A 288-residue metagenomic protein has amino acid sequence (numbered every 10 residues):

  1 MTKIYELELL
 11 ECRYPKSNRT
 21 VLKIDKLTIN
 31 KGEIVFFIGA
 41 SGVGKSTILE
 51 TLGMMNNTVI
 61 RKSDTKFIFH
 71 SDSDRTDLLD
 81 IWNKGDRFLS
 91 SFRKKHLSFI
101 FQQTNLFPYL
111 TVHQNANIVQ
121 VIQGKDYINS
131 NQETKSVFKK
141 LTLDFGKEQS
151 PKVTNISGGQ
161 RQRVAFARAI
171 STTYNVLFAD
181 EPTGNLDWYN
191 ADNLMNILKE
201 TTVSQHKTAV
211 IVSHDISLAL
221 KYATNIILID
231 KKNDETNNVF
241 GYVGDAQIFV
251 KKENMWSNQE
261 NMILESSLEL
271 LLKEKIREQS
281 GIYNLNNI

Functional and structural regions predicted by a protein language model:
K66-S91: ABC ATPase NBD Q-loop/coupling interface
L110-N117: Short coil-to-helix segment of the ABC ATPase nucleotide-binding domain corresponding to the Q-loop/switch region
N117, N129-K147: Conserved ABC ATPase "signature" region
K152-I156, Q160: Conserved ABC ATPase signature
A165-F166: Hydrophobic anchor residue at the start of the ABC signature
L177-D180: Catalytic Walker B motif of ABC-type/P-loop ATPase nucleotide-binding domains
K232-Q279: Conserved beta-strand-loop-alpha-helix hinge in the C-terminal portion of ABC ATPase nucleotide-binding domains
